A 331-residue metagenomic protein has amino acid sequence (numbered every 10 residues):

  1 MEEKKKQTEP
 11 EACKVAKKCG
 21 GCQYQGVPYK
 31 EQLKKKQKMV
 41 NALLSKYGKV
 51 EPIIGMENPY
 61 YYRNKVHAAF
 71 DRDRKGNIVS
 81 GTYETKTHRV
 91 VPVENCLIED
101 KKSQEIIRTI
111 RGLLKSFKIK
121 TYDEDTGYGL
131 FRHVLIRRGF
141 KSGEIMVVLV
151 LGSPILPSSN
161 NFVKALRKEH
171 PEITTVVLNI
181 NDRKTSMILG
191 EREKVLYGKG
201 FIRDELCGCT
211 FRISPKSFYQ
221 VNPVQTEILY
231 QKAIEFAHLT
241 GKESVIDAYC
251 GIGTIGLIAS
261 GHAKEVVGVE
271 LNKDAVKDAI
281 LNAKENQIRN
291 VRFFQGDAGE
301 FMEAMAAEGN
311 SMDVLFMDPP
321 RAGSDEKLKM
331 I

Functional and structural regions predicted by a protein language model:
M1-V195, L206, E235-K242, N310-F316 (+1 more regions): SAM-dependent transferase fold signal centered on methyltransferase-like domains, encompassing both Class I
E2-K6, S158-N160, K164-I331: Rossmann-like S-adenosyl-L-methionine
